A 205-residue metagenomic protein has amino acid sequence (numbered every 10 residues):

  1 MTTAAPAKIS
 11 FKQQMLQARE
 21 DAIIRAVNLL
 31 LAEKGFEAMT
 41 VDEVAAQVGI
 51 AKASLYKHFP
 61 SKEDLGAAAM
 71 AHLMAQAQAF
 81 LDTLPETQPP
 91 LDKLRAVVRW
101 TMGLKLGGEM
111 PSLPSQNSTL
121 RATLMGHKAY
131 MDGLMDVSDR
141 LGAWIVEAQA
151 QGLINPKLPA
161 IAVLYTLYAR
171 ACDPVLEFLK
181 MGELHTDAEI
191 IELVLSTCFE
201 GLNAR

Functional and structural regions predicted by a protein language model:
M1-A7, A96, D139, A143-Q151 (+2 more regions): C-terminal peripheral helix-coil segments that are non-catalytic and often amphipathic
M1-K34, A38-Q47, D64: Basic, helix-initiating cap at the start of DNA-binding domains
G35, A67-A68, N203: Short, Lys/Arg-enriched C-terminal cap helix and immediately downstream tail that follows
G49-F59: Short hydrophobic/aromatic patch on the recognition helix
L65-L73: Alpha-helical DNA-contacting segments of helix-turn-helix folds
A68, D82-E109, A160-L167: Hydrophobic alpha-helical connector segments
K93, L104-M125, L176: Amphipathic alpha-helical segments used for helix-helix packing
